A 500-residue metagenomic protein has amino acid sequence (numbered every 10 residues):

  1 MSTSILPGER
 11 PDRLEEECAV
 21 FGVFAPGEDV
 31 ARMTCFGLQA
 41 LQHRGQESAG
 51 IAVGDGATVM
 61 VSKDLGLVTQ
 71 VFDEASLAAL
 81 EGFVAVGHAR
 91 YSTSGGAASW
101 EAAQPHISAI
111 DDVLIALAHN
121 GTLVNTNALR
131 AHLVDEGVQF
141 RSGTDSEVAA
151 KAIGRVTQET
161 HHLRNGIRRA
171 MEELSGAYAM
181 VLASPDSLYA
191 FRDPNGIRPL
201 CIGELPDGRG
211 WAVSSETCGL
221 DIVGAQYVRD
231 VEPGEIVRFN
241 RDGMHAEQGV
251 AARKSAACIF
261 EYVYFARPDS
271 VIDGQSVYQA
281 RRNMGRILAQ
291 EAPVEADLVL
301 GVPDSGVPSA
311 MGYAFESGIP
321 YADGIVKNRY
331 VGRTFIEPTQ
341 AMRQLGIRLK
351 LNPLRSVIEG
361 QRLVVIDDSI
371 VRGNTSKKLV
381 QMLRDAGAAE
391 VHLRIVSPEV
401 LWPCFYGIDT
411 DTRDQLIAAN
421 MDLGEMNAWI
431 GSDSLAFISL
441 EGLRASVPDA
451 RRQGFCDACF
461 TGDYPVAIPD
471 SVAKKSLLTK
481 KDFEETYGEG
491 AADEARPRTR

Functional and structural regions predicted by a protein language model:
M1-P233, R238-A296, V302, E390 (+1 more regions): Conserved short alpha-helical segments that host acidic/polar catalytic motifs at enzyme active sites
V30, T93-S94, N125, Y189 (+8 more regions): Flexible loop/turn segments at secondary-structure boundaries
A118, A183, F191-R192, G203 (+11 more regions): Generic beta-strand/beta-sheet core signal
V138, E159-T160, E291-D297, F315-G324 (+2 more regions): Secondary-structure transition/capping motifs at alpha-helix termini and the adjoining loop/turn into the next element
S142, E147-A150, Y321-G332, W429-V447: A conserved beta-strand->alpha-helix junction
R169, C218-G219, V223-Y227, G234-E235 (+4 more regions): Phosphate/diphosphate-binding loops
D186-S187, G224-D230, Q381-R500: PRPP-dependent phosphoribosyltransferase catalytic core
G318-V364, N374, L401-D411: Short, glycine/charge-rich flexible loops or terminal/linker lids adjacent to PRPP-binding catalytic cores
